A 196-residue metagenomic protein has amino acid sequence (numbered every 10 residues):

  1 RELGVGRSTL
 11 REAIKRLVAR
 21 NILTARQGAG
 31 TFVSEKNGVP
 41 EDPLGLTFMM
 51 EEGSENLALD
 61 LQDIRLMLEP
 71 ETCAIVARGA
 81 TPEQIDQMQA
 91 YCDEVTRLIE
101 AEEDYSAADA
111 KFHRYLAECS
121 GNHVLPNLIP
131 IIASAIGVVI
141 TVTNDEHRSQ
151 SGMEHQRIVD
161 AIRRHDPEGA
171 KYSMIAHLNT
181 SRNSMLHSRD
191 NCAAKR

Functional and structural regions predicted by a protein language model:
R1-M67, A74, C192-K195: Short linear motifs at protein or domain termini
M49-L57, R97, V139-T143, I162: Short amphipathic alpha-helical segments at helix-loop
L61-T141, G152-H155, G169-N179, N183: Conserved amphipathic alpha-helical segments that form helical-bundle/coiled-coil interaction surfaces
E146-Q150: Short helix-capping and inter-helix turn/linker motifs at the boundaries of alpha-helical repeat units
A161-G169: Well-ordered alpha/beta subsegment
N183-R196: Generic C-terminal helix-cap and adjacent flexible tail
